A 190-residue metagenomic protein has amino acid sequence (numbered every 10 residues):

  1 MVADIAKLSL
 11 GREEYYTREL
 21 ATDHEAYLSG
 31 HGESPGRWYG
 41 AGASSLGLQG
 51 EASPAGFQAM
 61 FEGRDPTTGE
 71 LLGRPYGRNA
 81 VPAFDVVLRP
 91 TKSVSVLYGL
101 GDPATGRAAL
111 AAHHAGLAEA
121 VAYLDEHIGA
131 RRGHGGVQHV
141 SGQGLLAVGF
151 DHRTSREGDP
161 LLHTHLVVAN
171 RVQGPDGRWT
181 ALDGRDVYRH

Functional and structural regions predicted by a protein language model:
M1-H190: Intrinsically disordered, flexible peripheral segments
